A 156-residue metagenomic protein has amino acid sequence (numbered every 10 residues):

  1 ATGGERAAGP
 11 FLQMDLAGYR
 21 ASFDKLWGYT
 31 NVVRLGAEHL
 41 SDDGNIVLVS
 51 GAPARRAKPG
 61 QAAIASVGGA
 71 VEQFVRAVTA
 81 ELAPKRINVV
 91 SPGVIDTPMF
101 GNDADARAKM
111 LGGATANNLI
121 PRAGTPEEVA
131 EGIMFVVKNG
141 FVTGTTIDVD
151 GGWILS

Functional and structural regions predicted by a protein language model:
A1-A8, G151-G152: Conserved NAD(P)H cofactor-binding loop of Rossmann-fold oxidoreductase domains
A1-G4, L48, N88-P92: Rossmann-fold scaffold of SDR-type NAD(P)-dependent oxidoreductases
P10-M14, G18-V33, H39-A83, V94-I95 (+1 more regions): Catalytic loop of short-chain dehydrogenase/reductase
A52-P53, V89-M99, N118, A123 (+2 more regions): PG/GG-rich flexible active-site loop of Rossmann-like NAD(P)H-dependent oxidoreductases, especially the SDR superfamily
E72, E81-T97, V142-V149: Conserved Rossmann-fold SDR core element
V89, A108-L111, I120-A130: Conserved loop-to-helix N-cap of the C-terminal "lid" that shapes the substrate pocket in Rossmann-like
I95-N117, S156: A glycine/serine/threonine-rich, flexible loop-to-helix segment that serves as the NAD(P) cofactor-binding "lid"
R122-V149, I154: C-terminal substrate-recognition "lid" of short-chain dehydrogenase/reductases
